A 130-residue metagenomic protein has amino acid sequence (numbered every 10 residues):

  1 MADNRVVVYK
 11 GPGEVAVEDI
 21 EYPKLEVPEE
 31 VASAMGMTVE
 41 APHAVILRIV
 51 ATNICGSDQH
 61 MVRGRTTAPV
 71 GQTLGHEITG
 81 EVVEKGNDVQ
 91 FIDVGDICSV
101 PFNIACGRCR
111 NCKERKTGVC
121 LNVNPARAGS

Functional and structural regions predicted by a protein language model:
A2-V7, V45: Short structural boundary motif marking the start of a folded domain
E14, N53-C55, A126: Active-site/binding-pocket entry motifs
D19-K24: Generic structural detector for well-ordered beta-strands
E26-N53, V62-R110: Glycine-rich beta-strand-centered segment in the early N-terminal region that forms part of a ligand/cofactor-binding
C106-S130: NAD(P)H dinucleotide-binding glycine-rich loop of Rossmann-like/cofactor-binding domains, especially the beta1-alpha1
